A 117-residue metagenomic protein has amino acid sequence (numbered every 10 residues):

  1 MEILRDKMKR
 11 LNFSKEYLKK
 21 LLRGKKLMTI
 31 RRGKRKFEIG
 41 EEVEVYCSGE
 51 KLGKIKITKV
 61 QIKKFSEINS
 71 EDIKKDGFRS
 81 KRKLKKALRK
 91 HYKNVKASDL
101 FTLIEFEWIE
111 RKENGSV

Functional and structural regions predicted by a protein language model:
E2-V117: Structured alpha/beta reader/binder surfaces that contact nucleic acids or chromatin modification marks
